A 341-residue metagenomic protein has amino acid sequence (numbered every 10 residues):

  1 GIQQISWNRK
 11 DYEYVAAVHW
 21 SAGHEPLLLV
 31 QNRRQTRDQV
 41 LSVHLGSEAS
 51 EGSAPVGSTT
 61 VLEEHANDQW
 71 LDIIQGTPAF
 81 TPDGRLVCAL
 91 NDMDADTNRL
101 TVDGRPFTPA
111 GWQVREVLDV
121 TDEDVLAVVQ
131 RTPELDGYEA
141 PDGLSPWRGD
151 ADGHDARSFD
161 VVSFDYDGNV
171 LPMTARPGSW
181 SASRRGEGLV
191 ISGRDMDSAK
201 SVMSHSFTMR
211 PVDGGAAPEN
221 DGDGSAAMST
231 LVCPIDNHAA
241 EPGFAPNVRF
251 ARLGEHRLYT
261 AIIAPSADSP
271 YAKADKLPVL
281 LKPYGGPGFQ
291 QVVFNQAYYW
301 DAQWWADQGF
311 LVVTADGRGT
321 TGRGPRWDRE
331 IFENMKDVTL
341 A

Functional and structural regions predicted by a protein language model:
G1-S181, E187-G188, D213-S225: Beta-propeller folds
P146, S179-A341: Serine-hydrolase catalytic core recognition
